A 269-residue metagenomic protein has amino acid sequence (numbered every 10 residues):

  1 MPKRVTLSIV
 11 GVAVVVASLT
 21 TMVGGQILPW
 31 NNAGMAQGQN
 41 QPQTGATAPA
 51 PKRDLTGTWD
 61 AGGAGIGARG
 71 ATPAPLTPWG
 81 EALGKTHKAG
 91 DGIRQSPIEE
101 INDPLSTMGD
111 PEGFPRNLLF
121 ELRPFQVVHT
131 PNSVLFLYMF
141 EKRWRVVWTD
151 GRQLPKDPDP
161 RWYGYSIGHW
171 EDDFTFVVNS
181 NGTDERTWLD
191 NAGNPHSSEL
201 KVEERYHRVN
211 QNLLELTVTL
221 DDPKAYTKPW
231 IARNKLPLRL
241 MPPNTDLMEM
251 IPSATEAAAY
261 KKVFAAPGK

Functional and structural regions predicted by a protein language model:
P2-K269: PEST-like low-complexity, intrinsically disordered acidic/proline/serine-rich tracts that flank trafficking/processing
